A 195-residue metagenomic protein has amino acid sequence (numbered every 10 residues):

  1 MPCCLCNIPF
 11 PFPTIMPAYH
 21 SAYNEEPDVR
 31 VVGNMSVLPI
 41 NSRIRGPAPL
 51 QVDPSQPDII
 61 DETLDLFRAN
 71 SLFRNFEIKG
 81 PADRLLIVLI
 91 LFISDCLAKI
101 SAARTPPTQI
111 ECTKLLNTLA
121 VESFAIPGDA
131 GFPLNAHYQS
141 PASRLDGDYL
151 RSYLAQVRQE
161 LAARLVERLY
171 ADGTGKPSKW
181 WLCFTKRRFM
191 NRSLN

Functional and structural regions predicted by a protein language model:
P2-N195: Surface/interface-facing alpha-helical segments and adjacent flexible terminal/loop regions used for partner/assembly
